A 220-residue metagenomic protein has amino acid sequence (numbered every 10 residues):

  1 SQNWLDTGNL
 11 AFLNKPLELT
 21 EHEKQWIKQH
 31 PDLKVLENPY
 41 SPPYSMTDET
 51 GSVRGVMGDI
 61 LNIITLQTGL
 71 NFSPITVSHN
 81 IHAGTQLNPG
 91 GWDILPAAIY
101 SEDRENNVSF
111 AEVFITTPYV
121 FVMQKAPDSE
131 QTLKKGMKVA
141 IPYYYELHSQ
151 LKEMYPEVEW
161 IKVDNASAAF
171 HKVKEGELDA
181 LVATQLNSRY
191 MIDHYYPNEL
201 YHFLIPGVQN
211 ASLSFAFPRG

Functional and structural regions predicted by a protein language model:
S1-G220: Proline/Glycine/Serine-rich low-complexity intrinsically disordered segments that serve as flexible stalks/linkers
